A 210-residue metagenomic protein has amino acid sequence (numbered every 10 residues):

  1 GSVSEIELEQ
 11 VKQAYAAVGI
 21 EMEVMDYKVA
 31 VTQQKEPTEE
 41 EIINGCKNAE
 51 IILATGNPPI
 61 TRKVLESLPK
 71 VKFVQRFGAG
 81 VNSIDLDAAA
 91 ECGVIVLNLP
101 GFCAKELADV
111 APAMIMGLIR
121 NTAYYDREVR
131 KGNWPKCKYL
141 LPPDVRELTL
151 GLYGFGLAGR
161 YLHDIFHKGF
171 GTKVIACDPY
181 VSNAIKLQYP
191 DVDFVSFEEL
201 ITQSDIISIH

Functional and structural regions predicted by a protein language model:
G1-A49, K173-I175: N-terminal glycine-/charge-rich "phosphate-binding" loop or analogous flexible N-terminal tail
S4-E5, N57, D178-N183: Short, polar loop motifs at secondary-structure junctions
E5-L8, K35-E40, P58-R62, S83 (+2 more regions): Structural motif corresponding to alpha-helix initiation and N-cap regions
G19, A49-E50, L68-V71, L148 (+1 more regions): Short, well-ordered alpha-helix to beta-strand connector turns
V31-P37, A54-G56, R130-C137, L187-F194: Short gly/ser/thr-rich secondary-structure transition/capping motifs
I43-C46, L65-L68, V145, E198-T202: A short, aliphatic-rich alpha-helical micro-motif
N48-R127: Phosphate/diphosphate ligand-binding glycine-rich loop within oxidoreductases
Y139-H210: Rossmann-like dinucleotide/phosphate-binding beta-alpha-beta segment
